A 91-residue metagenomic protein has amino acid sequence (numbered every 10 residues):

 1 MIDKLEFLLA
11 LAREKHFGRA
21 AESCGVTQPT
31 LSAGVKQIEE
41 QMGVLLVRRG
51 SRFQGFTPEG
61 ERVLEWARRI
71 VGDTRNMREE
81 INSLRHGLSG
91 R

Functional and structural regions predicted by a protein language model:
M1-G34, G50, Q54, V63: N-terminal short secondary-structure element
A20, I81-N82: Short, P/G- and charge-enriched loop/turn segments at secondary-structure junctions
E39-E61, R78: A short LG(V/I)-centered, amphipathic sequence patch enriched for acidic residue(s) preceding the LG motif
E59-D73, L84: Short, solvent-exposed amphipathic helices
N82-R91: Interdomain hinge and pocket-entrance segments immediately C-terminal to HTH DNA-binding domains
